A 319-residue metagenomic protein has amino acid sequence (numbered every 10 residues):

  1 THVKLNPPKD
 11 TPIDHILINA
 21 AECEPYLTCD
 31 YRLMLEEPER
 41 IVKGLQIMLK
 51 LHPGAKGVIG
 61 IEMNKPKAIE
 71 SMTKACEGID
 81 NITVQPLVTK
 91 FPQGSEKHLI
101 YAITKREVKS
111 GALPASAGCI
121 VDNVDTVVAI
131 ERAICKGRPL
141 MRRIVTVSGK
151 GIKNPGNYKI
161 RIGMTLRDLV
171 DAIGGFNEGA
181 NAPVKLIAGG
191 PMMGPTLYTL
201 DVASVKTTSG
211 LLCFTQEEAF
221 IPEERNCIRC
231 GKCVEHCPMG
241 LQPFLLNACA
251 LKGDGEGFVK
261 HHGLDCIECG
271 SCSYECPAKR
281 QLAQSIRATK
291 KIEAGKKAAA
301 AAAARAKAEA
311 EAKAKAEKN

Functional and structural regions predicted by a protein language model:
T1-I18: Hydrophobic alpha-helical hairpins/lids featuring a short glycine-rich hinge
V3, D30-L35, G60: Metallocofactor- and cofactor-centric catalytic cores in central/energy metabolism, strongly enriched
L5-P8, G54-L166, I173-G179, G190: Hydrophobic alpha-helical positions that pack around
I16-D30, G151: Gly-rich Lys/Arg/Thr-decorated short loops/hinges at beta-loop-alpha junctions or inter-strand turns that position
L35-L51: Histidine-anchored nucleotide/phosphate-binding helix
M63-K74, T196-S204, P277: Short glycine/threonine-rich loop-to-helix capping motif typified by GTGT followed within a few residues by an Asp-Pro
P92-G94, L99-T104, G137, G175-I228: Active-site gating/interface segments in enzymes
T208-E224, V234, P238-E317: Ferredoxin-type iron-sulfur electron-transfer modules in oxidoreductases and energy-metabolism complexes
